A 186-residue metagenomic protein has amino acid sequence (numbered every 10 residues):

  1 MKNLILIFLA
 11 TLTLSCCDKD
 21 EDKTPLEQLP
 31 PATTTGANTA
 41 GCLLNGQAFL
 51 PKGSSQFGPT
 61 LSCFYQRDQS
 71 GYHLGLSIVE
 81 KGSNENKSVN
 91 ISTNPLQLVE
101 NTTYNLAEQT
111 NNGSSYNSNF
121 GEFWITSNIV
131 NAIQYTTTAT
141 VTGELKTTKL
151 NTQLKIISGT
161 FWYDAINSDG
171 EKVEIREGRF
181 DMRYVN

Functional and structural regions predicted by a protein language model:
M1-D18: Sec-dependent bacterial lipoprotein signal peptides
L14-A37: Bacterial Sec-dependent N-terminal signal peptides
E21-Q28, P51-S55, T138-T140, L150: Terminal alpha-helical segments
C42: Short aromatic-centered micro-motifs
F57-T152: Surface-exposed helix/loop patches within compact recognition domains
T142-N186: C-terminal or internal capping secondary-structure element at the end of a domain, subdomain, or sheet
